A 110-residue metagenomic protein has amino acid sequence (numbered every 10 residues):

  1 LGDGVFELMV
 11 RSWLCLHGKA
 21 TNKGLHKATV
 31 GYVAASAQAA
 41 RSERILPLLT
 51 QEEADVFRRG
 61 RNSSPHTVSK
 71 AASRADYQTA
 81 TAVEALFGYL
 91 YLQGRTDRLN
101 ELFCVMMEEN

Functional and structural regions predicted by a protein language model:
L1-N110: Double-stranded RNA-binding/processing signature
